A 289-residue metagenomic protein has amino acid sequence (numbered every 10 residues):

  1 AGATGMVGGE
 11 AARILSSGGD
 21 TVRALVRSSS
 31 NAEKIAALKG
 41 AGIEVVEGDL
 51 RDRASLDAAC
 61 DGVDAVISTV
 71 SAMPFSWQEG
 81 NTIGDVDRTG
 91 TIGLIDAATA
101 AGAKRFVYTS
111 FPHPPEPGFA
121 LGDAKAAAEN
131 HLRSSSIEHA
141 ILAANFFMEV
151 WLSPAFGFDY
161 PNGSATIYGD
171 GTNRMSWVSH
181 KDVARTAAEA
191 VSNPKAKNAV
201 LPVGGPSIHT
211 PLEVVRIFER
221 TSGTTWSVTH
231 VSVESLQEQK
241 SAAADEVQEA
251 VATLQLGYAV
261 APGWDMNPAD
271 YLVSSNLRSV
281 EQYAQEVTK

Functional and structural regions predicted by a protein language model:
A1-A37, A41-E47, R51-A54, A58-V63 (+4 more regions): Oxidoreductase cofactor-interface core, primarily capturing Rossmann-like NAD(P)-dependent enzymes
A65, T221, V233-K289: A hydrophobic C-terminal alpha-helical subdomain
V70, S110, P262-G263: Short secondary-structure boundary segments
